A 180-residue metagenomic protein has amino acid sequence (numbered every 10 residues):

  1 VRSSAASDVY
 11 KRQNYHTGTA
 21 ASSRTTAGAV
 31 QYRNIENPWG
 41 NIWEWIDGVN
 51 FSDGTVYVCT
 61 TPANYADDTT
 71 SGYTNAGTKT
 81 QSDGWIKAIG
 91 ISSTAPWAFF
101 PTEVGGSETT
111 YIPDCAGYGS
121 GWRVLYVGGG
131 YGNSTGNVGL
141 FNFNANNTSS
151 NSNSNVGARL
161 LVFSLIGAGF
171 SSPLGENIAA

Functional and structural regions predicted by a protein language model:
V1-A6, Y10: Single conserved hydrophobic/aromatic residue that forms the stacking wall/gate of nucleotide- or nucleobase-binding
S7, F51, Y65: Active-site microenvironments of metalloenzymes and redox enzymes
N14-Y15, S22-T25, P38-F51, T69-A180: C-terminal, surface-exposed recognition/capping segments
G28-V30: Short, small/polar residue-rich loop motifs at catalytic or cofactor-binding pockets
S52-P62: A short, polar/charged loop-to-alpha-helix boundary motif
